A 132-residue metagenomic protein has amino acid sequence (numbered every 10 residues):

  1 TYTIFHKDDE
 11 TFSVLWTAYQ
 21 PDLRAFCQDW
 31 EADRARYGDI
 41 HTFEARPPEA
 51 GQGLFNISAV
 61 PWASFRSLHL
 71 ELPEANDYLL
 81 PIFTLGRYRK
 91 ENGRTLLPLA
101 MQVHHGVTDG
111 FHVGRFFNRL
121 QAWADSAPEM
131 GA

Functional and structural regions predicted by a protein language model:
T1-Y2: Hydrophobic "lid/gating" helix adjacent to the active-site nucleophile that controls access to an acyl-thioester pocket
H6-A63: Helical lid/core segments from catalytic subdomains that handle acyl or acyl-like groups
W16-T17, R24, R36, D77-A132: Active-site-proximal acidic secondary-structure segment that organizes catalysis
E44-A45, Q52-R94: Flexible, Gly/Pro-enriched loop and linker segments at secondary-structure and domain junctions
